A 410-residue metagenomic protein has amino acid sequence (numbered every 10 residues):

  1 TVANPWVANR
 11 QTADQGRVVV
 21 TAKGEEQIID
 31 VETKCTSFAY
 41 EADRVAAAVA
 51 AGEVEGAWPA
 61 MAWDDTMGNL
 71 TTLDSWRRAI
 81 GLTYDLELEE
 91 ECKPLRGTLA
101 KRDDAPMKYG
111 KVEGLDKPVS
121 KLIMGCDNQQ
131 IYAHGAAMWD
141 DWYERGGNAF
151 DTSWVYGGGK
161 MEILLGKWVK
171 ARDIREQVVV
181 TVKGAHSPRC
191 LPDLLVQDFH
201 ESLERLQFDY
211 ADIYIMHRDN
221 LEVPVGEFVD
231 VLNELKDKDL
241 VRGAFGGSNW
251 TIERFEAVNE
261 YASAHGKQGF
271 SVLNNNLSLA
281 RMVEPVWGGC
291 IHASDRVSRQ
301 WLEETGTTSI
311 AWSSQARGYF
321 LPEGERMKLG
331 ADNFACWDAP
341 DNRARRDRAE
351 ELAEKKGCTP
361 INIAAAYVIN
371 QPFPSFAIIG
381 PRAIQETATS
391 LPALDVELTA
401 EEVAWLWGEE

Functional and structural regions predicted by a protein language model:
T1-A47, E55-D64: NAD(P)-dinucleotide binding in Rossmann-like oxidoreductases
A47-P106: C-terminal helix-rich "cap/oligomerization" subdomain common to oxidoreductases
E91-V178, D209, D237: N-terminal binding-site loop/beta-alpha segment at the start of enzyme catalytic domains that lines or forms
L122-H134, K183-L194, H217-E222: Active-site mouth loops of central-metabolism enzymes
Q130-W142, C190-L206, F255-E260: Short, acidic/polar
E176-S187, V272-L277: A short, structured active-site edge motif that brings together acidic residues
E204-P224: Active-site groove signature of glycoside hydrolases
D219-E410: Beta/alpha (TIM)-barrel catalytic core signal, keyed to glycine-rich beta->alpha loops juxtaposed to Asp/Glu that bind
